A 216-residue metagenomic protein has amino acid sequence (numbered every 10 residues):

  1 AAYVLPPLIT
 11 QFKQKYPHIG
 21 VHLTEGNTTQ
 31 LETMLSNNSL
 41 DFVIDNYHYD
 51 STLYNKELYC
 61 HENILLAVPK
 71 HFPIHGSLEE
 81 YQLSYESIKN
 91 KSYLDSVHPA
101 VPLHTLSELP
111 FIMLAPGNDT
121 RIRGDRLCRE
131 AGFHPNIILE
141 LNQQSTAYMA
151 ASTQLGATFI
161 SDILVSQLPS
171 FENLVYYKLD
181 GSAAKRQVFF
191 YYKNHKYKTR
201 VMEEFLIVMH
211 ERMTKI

Functional and structural regions predicted by a protein language model:
A1, I9, P73, A147 (+1 more regions): A generic structural signal for short hydrophobic patches within well-formed alpha-helices
A1-Y16, G20-T33, R200: N-terminal winged-helix
P7-Q11, T29-Y85, V175-Y177: Short beta-strand-centered segments that line the small-molecule binding cleft or hinge of alpha/beta clamshell
Y16-H22, H134-I138, Q187-F189: Residues at or immediately flanking beta-strands
N27, L31, S36, L40 (+2 more regions): Hydrophobic hinge/microswitch elements
E32-T33, E57, H104, Y148-M149 (+1 more regions): Alpha-helical segments flanking ligand/cofactor-binding loops in enzyme cores
K70, D162-L164, N173-I216: A late-sequence structural motif
I74-G76, Y81-A131, K198-T199, L206 (+1 more regions): Secondary-structure junction motif
